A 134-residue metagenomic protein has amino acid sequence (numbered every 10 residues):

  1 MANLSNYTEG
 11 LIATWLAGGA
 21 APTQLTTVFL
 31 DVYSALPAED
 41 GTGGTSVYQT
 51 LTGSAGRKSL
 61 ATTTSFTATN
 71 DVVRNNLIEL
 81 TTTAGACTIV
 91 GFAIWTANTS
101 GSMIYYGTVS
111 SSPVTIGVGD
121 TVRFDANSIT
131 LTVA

Functional and structural regions predicted by a protein language model:
M1-G91, T96-A134: Small cysteine-rich, disulfide-bonded extracellular modules of the LU/uPAR three-finger superfamily and closely related
